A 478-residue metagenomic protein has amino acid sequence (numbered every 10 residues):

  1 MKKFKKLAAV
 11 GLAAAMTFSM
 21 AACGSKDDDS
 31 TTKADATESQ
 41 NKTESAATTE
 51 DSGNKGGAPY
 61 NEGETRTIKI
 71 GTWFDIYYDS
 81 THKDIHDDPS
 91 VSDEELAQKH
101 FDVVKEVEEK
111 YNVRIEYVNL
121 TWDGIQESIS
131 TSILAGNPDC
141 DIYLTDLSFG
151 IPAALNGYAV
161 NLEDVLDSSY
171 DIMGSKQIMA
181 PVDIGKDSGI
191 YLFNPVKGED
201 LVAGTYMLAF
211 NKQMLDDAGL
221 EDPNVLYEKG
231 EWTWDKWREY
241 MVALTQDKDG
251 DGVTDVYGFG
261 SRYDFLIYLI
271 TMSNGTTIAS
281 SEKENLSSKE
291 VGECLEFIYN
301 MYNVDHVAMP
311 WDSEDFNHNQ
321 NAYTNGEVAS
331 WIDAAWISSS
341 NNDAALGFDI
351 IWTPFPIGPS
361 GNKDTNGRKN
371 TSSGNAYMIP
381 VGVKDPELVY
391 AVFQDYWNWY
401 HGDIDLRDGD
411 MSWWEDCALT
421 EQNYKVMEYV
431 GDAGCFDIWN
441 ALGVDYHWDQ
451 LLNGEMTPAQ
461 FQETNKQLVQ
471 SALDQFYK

Functional and structural regions predicted by a protein language model:
L7-V10, C23-N156, E455-K478: Conserved N-terminal structural module of periplasmic/extracytoplasmic solute-binding proteins
T17-M20: Bacterial Sec-type N-terminal signal peptides, specifically the leucine/valine-rich hydrophobic h-region
E50-I68, T121-D123, L147-T205, D235: Hinge/lid segment of periplasmic solute-binding proteins
G71, N137-Y143, D187-L208, D216 (+1 more regions): Extracytoplasmic/periplasmic solute-binding protein
E163-K176, L226-K229, T276-C294, G358-R368: Short, solvent-exposed loop/beta-turn-alpha elements that line the ligand-binding surface or hinge of extracytoplasmic
R238-A243, S280-S313: Glycine-centered hinge/linker elements that transmit conformational signals in sensory and ligand-binding systems
D343-G409: Extracytoplasmic/periplasmic substrate-recognition and gating elements
V381-Y390, N398-K478: Conserved C-terminal helix/tail region of periplasmic/extracytoplasmic solute-binding proteins
